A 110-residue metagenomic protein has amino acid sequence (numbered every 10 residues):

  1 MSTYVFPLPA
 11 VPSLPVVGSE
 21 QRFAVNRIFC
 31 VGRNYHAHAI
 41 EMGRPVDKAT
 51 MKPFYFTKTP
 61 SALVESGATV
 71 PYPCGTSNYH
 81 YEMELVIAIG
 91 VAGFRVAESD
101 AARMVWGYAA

Functional and structural regions predicted by a protein language model:
M1-P12: Basic/polar N-terminal segments that are highly enriched at the extreme N-terminus, encompassing both cleavable
V17, R22-A110: Glycine-enriched loop-and-adjacent helix/strand subsegments that border the catalytic/binding cleft of enzyme cores
